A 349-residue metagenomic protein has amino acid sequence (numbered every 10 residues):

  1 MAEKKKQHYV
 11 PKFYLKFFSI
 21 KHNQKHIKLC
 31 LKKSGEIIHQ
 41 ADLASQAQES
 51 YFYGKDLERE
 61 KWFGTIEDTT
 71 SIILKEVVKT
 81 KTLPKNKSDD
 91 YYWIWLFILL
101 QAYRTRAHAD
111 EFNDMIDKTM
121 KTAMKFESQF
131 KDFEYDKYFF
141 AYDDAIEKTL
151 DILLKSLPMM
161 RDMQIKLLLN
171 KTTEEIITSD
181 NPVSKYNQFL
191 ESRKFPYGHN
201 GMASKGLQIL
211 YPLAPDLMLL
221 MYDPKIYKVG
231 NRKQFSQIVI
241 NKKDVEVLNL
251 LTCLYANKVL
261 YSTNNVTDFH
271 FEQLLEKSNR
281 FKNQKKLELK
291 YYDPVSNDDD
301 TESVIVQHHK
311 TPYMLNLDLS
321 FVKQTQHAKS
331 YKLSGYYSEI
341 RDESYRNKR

Functional and structural regions predicted by a protein language model:
M1-K6, K12-R349: Alpha-helical structural context detector biased toward long hydrophobic helices
